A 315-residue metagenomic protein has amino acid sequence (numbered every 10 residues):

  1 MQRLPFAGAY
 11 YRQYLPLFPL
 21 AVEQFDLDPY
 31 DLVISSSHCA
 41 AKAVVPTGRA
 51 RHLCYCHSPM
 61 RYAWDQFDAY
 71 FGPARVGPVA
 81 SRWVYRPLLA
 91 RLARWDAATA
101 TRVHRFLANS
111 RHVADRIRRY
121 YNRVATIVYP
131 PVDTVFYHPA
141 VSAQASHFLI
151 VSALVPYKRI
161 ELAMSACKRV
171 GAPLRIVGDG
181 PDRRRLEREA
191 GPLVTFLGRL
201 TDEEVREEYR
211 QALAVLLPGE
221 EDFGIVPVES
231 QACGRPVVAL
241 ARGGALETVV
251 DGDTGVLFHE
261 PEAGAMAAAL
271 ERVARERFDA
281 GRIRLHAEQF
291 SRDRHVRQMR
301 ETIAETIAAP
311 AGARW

Functional and structural regions predicted by a protein language model:
M1-K42: Active-site donor-binding segments of glycosyltransferases and PAPS-dependent sulfotransferases
G72-F106, A114: Membrane-proximal helix-turn-helix segments that form the acceptor-binding/catalytic region of lipid-linked
H138-R175: Conserved donor-binding/catalytic core segment of Leloir-type glycosyltransferases
F148, R210-D222, R235: Acidic donor-binding loop of glycosyltransferase active sites
R184-R206: Nucleotide-activated donor-binding/catalytic signature segment of Leloir-type glycosyltransferases, i.e., the conserved
G198, V250-G252, V256-A263, L270-R277: Conserved acidic donor-binding segment of nucleotide-sugar-dependent glycosyltransferases
L216, P236-L240, V249: Short hydrophobic beta-strand element within catalytic cores of glycosyltransferases and related nucleotide-activated
P261, A274-E305, A311-R314: A charged, aromatic-enriched C-terminal amphipathic alpha-helix characteristic of glycosyltransferases across folds
